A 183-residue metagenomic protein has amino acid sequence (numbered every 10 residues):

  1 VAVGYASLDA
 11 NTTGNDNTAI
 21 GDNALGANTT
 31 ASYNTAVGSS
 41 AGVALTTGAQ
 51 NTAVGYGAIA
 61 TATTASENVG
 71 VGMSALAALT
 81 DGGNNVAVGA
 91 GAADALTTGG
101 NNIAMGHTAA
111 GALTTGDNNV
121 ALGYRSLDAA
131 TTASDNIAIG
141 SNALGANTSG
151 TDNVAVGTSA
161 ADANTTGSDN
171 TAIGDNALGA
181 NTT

Functional and structural regions predicted by a protein language model:
V1-T183: Glycine- and small/polar-enriched repetitive beta-structure motifs of secreted/surface proteins
